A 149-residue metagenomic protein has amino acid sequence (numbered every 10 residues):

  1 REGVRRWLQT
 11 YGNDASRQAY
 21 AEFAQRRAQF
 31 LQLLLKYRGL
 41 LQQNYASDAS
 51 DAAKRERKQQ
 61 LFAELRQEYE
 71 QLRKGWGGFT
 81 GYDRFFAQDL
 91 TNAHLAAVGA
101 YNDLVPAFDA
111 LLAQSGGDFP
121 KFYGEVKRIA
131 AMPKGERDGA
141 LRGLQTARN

Functional and structural regions predicted by a protein language model:
R1-R6: An active-site-proximal "capping" alpha-helix that borders the catalytic cofactor pocket
L8-S16, F23, Q29-N149: Pan-zinc metallopeptidase signature
